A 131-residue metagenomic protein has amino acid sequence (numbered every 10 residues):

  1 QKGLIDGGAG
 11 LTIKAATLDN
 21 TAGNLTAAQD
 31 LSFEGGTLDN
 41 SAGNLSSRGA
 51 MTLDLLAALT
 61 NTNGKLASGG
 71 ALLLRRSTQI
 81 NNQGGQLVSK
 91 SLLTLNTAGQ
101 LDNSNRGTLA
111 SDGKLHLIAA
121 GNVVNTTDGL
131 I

Functional and structural regions predicted by a protein language model:
Q1-D6, G10-T12, T17-T26, D30-S32 (+11 more regions): Extracellular beta-strand scaffolds
